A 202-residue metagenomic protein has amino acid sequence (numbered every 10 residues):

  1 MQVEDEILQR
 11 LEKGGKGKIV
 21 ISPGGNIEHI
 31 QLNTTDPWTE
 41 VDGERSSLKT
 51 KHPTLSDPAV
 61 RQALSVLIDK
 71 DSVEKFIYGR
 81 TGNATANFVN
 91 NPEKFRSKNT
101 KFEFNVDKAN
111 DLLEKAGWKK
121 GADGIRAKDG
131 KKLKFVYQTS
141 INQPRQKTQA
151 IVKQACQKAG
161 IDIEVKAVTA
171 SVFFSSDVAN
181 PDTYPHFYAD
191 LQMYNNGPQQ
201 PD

Functional and structural regions predicted by a protein language model:
M1-I77, E93-I125, D129-D202: Extracytoplasmic/periplasmic ligand-capture domains
R80-A86, K166: Short, glycine/acidic-rich hinge or "gate" loops at secondary-structure transitions that mediate conformational
